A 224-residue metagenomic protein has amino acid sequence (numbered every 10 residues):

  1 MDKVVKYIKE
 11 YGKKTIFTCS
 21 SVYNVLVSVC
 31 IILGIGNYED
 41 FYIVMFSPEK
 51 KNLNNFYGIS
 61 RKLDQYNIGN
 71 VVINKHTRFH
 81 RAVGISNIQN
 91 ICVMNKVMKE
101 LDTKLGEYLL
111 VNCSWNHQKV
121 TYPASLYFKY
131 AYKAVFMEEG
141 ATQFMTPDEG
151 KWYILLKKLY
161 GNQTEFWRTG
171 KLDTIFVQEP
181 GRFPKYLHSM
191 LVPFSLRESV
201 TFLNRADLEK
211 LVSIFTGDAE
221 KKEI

Functional and structural regions predicted by a protein language model:
Y7-I16, Y38, K104-G106, G217-I224: A short, charged/proline- and glycine-enriched loop that marks the coil->beta-strand transition at the N-terminal
I16-D173, Q178-R182: Active-site and donor-binding regions of nucleotide-sugar-utilizing enzymes
T146, K151-I224: A nucleotide-sugar donor-handling region in carbohydrate enzymes
